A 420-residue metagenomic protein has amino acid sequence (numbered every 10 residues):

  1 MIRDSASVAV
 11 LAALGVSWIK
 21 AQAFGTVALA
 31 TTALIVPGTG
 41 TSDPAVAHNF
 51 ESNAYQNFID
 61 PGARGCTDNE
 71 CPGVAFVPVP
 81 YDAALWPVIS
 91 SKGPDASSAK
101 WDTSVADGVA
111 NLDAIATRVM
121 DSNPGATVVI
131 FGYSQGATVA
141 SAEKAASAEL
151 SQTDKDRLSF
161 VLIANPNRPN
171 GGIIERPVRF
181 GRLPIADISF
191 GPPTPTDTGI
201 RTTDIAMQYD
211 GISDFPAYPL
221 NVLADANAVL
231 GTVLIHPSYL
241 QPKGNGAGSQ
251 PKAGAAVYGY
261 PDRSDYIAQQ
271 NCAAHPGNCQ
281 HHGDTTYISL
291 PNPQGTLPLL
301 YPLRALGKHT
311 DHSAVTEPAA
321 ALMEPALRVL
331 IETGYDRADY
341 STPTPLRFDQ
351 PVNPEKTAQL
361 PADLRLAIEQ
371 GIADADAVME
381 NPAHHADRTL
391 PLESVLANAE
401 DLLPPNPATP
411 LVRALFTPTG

Functional and structural regions predicted by a protein language model:
M1-L11: N-terminal export and membrane-targeting signals
A9, A13-S17, G295: Hydrophobic alpha-helical membrane segments, chiefly transmembrane helices and signal peptide h-regions, characterized
G15-L34: C-terminal region of N-terminal signal peptides and the immediate post-cleavage residues of exported proteins
L29-R118, S122, A146-G420: Surface cap/lid and interfacial helix-loop subdomains adjacent to catalytic sites that gate substrate access
S122-G132: Alpha/beta-hydrolase fold nucleophile elbow
I130-S141: Gly/Ala-rich beta-loop-alpha elbow adjacent to hydrolase catalytic centers
